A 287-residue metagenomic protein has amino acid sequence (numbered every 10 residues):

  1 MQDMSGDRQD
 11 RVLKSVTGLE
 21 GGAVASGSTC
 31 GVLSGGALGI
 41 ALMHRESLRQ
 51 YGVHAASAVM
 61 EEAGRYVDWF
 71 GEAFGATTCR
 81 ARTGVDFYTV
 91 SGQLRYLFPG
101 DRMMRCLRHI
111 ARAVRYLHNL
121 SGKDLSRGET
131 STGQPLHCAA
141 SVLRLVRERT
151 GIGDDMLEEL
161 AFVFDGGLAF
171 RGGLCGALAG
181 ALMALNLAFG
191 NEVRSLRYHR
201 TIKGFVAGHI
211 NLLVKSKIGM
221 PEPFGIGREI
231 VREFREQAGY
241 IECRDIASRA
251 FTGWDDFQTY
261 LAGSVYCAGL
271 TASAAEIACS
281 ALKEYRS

Functional and structural regions predicted by a protein language model:
M1-G18, V142-F162, R244-R249: Acidic-glycine-rich active-site phosphate/pyrophosphate-binding loop
D3-G84: Ordered, small/hydrophobic-rich secondary-structure cores
V12, A76-R82, K123-S131, D154-L157 (+2 more regions): Flexible, glycine/charged-enriched surface loops at secondary-structure junctions
G18-S28, F98-D101, R127-G133, V163-G173 (+2 more regions): A short glycine/serine-rich beta->alpha loop
S26-L38, L168-M183: Conserved phosphate/anionic-ligand binding catalytic regions in large, soluble enzymes, centered on
S47-G92, V193-A250: A structural-propensity feature for long, helix-poor, extended segments
G92-D124, Y240-S287: Acidic, carboxylate-rich catalytic segments that either coordinate divalent cations
